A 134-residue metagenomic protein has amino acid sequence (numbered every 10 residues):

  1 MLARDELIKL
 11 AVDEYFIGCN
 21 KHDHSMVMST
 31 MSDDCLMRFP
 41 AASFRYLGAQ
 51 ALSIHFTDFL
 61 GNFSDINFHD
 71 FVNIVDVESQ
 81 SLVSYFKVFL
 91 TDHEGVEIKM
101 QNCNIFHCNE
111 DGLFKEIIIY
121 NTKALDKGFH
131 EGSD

Functional and structural regions predicted by a protein language model:
M1-D33: Short, low-complexity N-terminal intrinsically disordered segments enriched in polar/charged residues
L2, L7, S53-D134: A beta-strand edge to alpha-helix "cap/lid" segment located at domain peripheries
Y15, M26-M28, C35, G48 (+4 more regions): Hydrophobic pocket/interface hotspot
Y15-G18, R38, L90: Alpha-helix C-capping/helix-to-loop hinge sites
N20-D23, F39, D76, N104: Acidic side chains
D23, C35, S64-N67: Secondary-structure boundary/capping signal
D34, S43, G95-E97: Generic secondary-structure boundary/loop-capping signal
L36-L47, D58-N62: A short gly/proline-enriched turn/hairpin at secondary-structure junctions
